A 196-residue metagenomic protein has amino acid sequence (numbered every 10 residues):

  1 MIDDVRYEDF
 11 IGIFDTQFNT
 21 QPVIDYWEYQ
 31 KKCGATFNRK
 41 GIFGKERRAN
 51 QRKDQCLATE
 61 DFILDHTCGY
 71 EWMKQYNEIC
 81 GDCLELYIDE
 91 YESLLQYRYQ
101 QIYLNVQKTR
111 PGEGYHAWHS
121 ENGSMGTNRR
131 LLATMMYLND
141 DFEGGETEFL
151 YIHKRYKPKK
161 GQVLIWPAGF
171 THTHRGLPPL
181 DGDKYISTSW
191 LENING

Functional and structural regions predicted by a protein language model:
M1-Q96: Non-heme Fe(II)/2-oxoglutarate
T36-F37, H116, D141-E148: Substrate-binding/catalytic groove segments of enzymes that remodel or degrade extracellular structural polymers
L94-R110: Acidic, glycine-rich loop-and-strand cores that form catalytic or ligand-binding grooves in diverse globular domains
V106-P111, S124-E143: Short, conserved beta-strand element in jelly-roll/cupin
Y115-G123: Histidine-centered catalytic micro-motifs
N122, L138, L191-N193: Short beta-strand segments enriched in hydrophobic/aromatic residues within well-folded beta-rich domains
R130, E143-G196: Catalytic core of Fe(II)/2-oxoglutarate
